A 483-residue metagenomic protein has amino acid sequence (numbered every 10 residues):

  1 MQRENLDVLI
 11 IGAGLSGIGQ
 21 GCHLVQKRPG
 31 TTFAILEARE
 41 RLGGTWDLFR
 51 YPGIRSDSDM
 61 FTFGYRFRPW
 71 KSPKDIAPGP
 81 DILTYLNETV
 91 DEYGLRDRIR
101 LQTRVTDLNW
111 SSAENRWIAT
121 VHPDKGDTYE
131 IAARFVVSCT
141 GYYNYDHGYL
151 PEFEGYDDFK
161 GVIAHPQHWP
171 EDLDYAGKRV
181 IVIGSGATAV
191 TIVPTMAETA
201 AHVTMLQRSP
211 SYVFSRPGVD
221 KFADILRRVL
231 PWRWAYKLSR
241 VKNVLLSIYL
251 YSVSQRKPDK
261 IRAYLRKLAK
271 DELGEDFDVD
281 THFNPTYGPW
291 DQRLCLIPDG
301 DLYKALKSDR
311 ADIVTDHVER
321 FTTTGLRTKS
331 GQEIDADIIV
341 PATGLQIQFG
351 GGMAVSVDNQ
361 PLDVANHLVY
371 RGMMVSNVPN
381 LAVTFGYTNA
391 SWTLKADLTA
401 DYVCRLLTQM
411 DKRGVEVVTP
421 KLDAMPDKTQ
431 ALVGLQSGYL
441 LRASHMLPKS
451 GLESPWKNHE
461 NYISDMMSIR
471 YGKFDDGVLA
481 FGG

Functional and structural regions predicted by a protein language model:
Q2-N5, L9-I10, L15, G19-Q20 (+6 more regions): Rossmann-like dinucleotide-binding core of oxidoreductases
L6-I11, L15-I99, Q207-R208, D271-F277: Beta1-alpha1 glycine-rich phosphate/pyrophosphate-binding loop at the start of Rossmann-like nucleotide-binding domains
I11, E130-Y143, V180-I183, L326 (+1 more regions): Short hydrophobic core segments
Y51, I338, A342-M410: Glycine/threonine-rich phosphate-binding loop and adjacent beta-strand/alpha-helix elements that clamp
W70-E88, R100, I183, V253-R262 (+1 more regions): Short beta-strand to alpha-helix junction loop
P73-N144, R320: Feature captures the FAD/FMN-dependent oxidoreductase FAD-binding
K267, E272-T328, Q332-D335: Alpha/beta-hydrolase fold catalytic core
D397, D401-G483: C-terminal active-site-capping segments
